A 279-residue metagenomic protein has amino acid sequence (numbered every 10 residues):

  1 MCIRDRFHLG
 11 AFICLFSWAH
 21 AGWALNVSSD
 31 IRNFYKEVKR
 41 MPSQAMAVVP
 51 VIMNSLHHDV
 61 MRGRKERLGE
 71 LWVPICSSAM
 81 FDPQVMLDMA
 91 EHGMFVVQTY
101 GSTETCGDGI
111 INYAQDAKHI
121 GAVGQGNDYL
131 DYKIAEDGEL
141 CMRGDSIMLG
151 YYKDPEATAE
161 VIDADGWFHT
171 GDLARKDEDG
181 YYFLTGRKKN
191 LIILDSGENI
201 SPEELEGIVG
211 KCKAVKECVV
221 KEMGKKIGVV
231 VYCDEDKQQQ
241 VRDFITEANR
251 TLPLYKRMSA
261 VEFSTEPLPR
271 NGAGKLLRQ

Functional and structural regions predicted by a protein language model:
M1-I3: Short, small-residue-biased leader/transition segments that mark boundaries at the very start of proteins
D5, S78, G101, G124 (+2 more regions): Active-site glycine-centered loops adjacent to acidic/histidine catalytic or metal-binding residues that shape
R6-A47, V51-G63, L68-L71: Conserved AMP-binding/adenylation subdomain of ANL enzymes
N26-S28, L87-G138, S146-L149, A159-W167: Conserved ATP-binding loop and adjacent catalytic segment of the adenylate-forming AMP-binding
Q44-V48, L56-K118, D131, K216: Gly/Ser/Thr-rich phosphate-binding loop
I75-S77, I134-A135, M142-R143, D163-A164 (+3 more regions): Thr-Gly-centered strand-to-loop micro-motif
I134, G144, L149-G150, L173-K256: AMP-binding/adenylate-forming catalytic core of the ANL superfamily
S264-Q279: Flexible lysine-rich "adenylation lid" loop at the C-terminal edge of ANL adenylation domains
